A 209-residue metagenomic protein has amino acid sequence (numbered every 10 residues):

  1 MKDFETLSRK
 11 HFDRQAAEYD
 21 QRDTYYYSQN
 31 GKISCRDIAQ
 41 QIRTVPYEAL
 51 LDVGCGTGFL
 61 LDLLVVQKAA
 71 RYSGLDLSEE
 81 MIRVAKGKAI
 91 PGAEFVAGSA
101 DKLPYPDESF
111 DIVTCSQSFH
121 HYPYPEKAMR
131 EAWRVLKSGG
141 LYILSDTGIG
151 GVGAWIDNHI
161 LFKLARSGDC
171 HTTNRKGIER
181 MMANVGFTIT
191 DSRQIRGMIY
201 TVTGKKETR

Functional and structural regions predicted by a protein language model:
M1-V45, F59, L63, M81 (+1 more regions): Conserved class I S-adenosyl-L-methionine
D3-L7, R22-Y25, L60, I143-V185 (+1 more regions): C-terminal alpha-helical "lid/dimerization" subdomain adjacent to the S-adenosyl-L-methionine
Y47-A49: Nucleotide donor/acceptor-binding cores
L51-V53, T57-K102: Class I SAM-dependent methyltransferase SAM/SAH-binding core
T114: A conserved beta-strand element that flanks and buttresses the S-adenosyl-L-methionine
Q117-S118: Short catalytic micro-motifs in class I SAM-dependent methyltransferases
E126-S138: A short glycine-rich, Lys/Arg-flanked "PGG" loop and its adjoining helix->strand segment in the class I
V202-R209: C-terminal lobe and adjacent flexible extensions of AdoMet/dcAdoMet transferase-like proteins
